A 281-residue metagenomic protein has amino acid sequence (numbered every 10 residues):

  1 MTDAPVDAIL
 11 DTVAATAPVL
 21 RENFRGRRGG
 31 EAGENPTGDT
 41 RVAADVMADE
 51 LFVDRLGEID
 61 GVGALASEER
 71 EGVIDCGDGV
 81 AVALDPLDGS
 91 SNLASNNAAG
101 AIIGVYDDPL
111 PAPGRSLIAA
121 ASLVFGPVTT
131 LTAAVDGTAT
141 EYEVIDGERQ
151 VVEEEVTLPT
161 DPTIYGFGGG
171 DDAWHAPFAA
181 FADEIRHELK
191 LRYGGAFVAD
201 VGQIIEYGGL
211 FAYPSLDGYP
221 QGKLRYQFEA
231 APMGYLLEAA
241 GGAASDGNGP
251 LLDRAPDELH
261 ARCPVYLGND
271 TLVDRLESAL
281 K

Functional and structural regions predicted by a protein language model:
M1, G33-T37, G218: Short amphipathic alpha-helical segments at helix-loop
T2-R21, D49-K281: IMPase-like, lithium-sensitive Mg2+-dependent phosphomonoesterase catalytic core
P18-E31: N-terminal glycine-rich anion-binding loops that anchor highly charged ligand groups
G29-G33, G38-L56: N-terminal, Lys/Arg-enriched amphipathic/low-complexity engagement segments that precede the first folded domain
